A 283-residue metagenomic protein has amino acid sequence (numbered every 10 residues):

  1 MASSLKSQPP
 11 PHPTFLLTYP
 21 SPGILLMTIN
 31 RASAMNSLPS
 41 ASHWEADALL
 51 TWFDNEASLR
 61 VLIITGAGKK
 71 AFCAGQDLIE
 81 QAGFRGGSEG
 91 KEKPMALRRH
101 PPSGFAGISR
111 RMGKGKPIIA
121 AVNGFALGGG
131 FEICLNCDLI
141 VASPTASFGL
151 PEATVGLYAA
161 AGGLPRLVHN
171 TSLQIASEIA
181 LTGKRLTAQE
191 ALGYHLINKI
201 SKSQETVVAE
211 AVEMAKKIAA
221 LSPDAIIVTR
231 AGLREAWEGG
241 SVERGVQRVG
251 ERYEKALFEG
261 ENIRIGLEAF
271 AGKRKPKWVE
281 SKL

Functional and structural regions predicted by a protein language model:
M1-K69, A82-G86: Conserved CoA-thioester-binding segment of acyl-CoA-metabolizing enzymes
M1-P13, E268-L283: Terminal low-complexity tails and localization/encapsulation signals of metabolic enzymes
H43-W44, T51, N55, L78-N123 (+3 more regions): An acidic, glycine-rich surface segment that forms the CoA-thioester-binding/catalytic face of crotonase-fold enzymes
K69-C73, L127, L233: Short, active-site-adjacent cap segments at secondary-structure transitions
R98, F105-G115, A121, L127-L181 (+3 more regions): CoA-thioester-processing core
V141-A146, I197-R248, E261, W278-K282: C-terminal long alpha-helix characteristic of the crotonase
K184-E190: Acidic, divalent-metal-coordinating active-site segment for phosphoryl/phosphodiester hydrolysis, typified by short
